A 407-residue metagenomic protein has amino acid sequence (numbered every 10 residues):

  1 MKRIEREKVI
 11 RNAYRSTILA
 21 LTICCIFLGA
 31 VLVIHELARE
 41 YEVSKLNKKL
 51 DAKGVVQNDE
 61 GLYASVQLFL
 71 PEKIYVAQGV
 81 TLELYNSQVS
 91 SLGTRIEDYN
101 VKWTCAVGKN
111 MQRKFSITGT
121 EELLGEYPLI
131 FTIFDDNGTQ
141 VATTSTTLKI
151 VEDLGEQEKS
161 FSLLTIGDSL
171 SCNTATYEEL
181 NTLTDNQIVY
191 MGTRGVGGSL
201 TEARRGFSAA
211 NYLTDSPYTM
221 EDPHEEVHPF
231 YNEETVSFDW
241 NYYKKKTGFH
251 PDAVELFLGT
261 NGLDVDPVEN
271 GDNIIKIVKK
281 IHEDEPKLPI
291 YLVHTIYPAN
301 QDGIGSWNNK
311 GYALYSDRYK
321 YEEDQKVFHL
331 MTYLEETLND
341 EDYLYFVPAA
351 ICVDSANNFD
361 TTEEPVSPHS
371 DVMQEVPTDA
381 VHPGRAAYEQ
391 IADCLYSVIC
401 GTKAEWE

Functional and structural regions predicted by a protein language model:
M1-K49, K53: Gram-positive cell-envelope targeting signals
N47-Q157: Beta-strand-enriched, solvent-exposed domains that form extended recognition/catalytic surfaces
K159-S162, D185-V189, F249-E255, E285-Y291 (+2 more regions): Loop/turn elements at helix/coil->beta-strand transitions in domains of secreted/extracellular proteins
L164, L170-D266: Conserved SGNH/GDSL esterase-like catalytic core that processes O-acyl groups on lipids and polysaccharides
C172-A175, G262-N270, A299-W307, S355-N358: Extracytoplasmic/secreted cell-surface and envelope-processing proteins
T201-F238, G303-R318, V347, V353-T378: Surface-exposed intrinsically disordered loops and tails
L288, A299-C352, V381-A392: Substrate-gating cap/lid alpha-helix
V366-E407: Histidine-centered active-site loop/cap adjacent to the catalytic His in serine esterases/O-acetyl transfer systems
